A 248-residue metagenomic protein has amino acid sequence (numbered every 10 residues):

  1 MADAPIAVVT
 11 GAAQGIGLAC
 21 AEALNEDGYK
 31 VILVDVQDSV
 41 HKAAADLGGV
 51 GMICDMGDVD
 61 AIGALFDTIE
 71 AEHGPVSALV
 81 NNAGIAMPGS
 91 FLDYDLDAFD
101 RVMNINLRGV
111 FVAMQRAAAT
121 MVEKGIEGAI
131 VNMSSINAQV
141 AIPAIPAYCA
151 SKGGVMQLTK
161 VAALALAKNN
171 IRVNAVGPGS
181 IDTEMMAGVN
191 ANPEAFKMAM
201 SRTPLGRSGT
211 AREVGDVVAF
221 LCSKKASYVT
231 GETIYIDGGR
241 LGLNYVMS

Functional and structural regions predicted by a protein language model:
V80, A167, R172, V229-G231: Short, small/polar-rich loop/turn modules that mediate ligand/substrate recognition or access, typified
S90-F91, A98-D100, A199: Substrate-binding pocket helix/loop in short-chain dehydrogenase/reductase
L92, V140-P146, K168-N169, G206 (+1 more regions): Active-site loop immediately N-terminal to the catalytic Tyr-X3-Lys motif of short-chain dehydrogenase/reductase
M114, S151, T159: Active-site helix of classical SDR
A119, L164-K168, S227: Alpha-helical segment proximal to the catalytic Tyr-Lys
S135: Residue(s) in the substrate-gating loop at a strand-loop-helix junction that position the organic substrate next
A219, T230-S248: Short C-terminal tail/terminal secondary-structure segment of NAD(P)H-dependent dehydrogenase/reductase domains
